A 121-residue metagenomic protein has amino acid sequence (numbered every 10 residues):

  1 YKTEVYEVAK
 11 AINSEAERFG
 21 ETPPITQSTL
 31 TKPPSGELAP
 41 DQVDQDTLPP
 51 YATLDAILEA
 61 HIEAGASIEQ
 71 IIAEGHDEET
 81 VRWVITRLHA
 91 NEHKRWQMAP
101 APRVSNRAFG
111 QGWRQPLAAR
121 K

Functional and structural regions predicted by a protein language model:
Y1-K121: ATP/NTP-dependent adenylation/nucleotidyl-transfer catalytic domains that generate, transfer, or process NMP-activated
